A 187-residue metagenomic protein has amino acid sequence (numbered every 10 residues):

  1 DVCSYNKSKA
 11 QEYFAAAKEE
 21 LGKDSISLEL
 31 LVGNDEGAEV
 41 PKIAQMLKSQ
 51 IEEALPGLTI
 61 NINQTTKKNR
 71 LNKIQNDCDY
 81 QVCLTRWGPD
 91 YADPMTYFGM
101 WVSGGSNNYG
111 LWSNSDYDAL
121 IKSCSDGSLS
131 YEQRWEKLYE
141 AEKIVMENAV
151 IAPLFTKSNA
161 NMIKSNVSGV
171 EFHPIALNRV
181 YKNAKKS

Functional and structural regions predicted by a protein language model:
D1-S49, E53, E140: Append "and occasionally in soluble cytosolic enzymes with long acidic Gly/Pro-rich linkers
D1-S8, E19-D24, K73-C78, G99-G127 (+1 more regions): Short, solvent-exposed loop/beta-turn-alpha elements that line the ligand-binding surface or hinge of extracytoplasmic
K7-F14, P41-K48, K68-L71, Y80 (+4 more regions): Extracytoplasmic/secreted envelope proteins and their assembly/folding machinery, especially bacterial periplasmic
E19-N34, R86, S128-I163: Bilobed periplasmic-binding protein-like "clamshell/Venus-flytrap" ligand-binding domains
L30, I51, Q81, F98 (+3 more regions): Hydrophobic, well-ordered secondary-structure elements that form the walls of internal hydrophobic environments
E36-V40, N69-L71, D90-D93, N161-I163: Flexible loop/turn segments at secondary-structure boundaries
Q45, E52-E53, T59, S125-Y139 (+1 more regions): Conserved C-terminal helix/tail region of periplasmic/extracytoplasmic solute-binding proteins
E53-V102, K137: Periplasmic binding protein-like
